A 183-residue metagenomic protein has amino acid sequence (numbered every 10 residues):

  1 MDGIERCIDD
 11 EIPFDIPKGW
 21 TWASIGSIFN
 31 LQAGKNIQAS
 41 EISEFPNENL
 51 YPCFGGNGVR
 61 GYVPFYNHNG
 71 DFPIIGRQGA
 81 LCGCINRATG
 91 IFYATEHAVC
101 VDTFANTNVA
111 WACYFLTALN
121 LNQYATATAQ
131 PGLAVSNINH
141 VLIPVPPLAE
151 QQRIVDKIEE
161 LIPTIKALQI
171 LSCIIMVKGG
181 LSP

Functional and structural regions predicted by a protein language model:
M1-I4: Extended, domain-scale alpha-helical bundle/helix-rich regions
R6-I37, E44-G55, L148-P183: Non-catalytic DNA-recognition/assembly elements of restriction-modification systems
F14-P17, I42-P46, V63-N67, G90-I91: A general structural signal for short secondary-structure junctions and capping/turn motifs
I16, T21-I25, T103, N108-A110 (+2 more regions): Catalytic cores of nucleotide-enabled group-transfer and carboxylate-activating enzymes in metabolic and assembly-line
Q38-A39, A118: Short, hydrophobic/aliphatic alpha-helical segments
A39-P46, T126-Q130: Short coil/turn segments at secondary-structure boundaries
G55-T117, T126-N139: A short beta-sheet element
